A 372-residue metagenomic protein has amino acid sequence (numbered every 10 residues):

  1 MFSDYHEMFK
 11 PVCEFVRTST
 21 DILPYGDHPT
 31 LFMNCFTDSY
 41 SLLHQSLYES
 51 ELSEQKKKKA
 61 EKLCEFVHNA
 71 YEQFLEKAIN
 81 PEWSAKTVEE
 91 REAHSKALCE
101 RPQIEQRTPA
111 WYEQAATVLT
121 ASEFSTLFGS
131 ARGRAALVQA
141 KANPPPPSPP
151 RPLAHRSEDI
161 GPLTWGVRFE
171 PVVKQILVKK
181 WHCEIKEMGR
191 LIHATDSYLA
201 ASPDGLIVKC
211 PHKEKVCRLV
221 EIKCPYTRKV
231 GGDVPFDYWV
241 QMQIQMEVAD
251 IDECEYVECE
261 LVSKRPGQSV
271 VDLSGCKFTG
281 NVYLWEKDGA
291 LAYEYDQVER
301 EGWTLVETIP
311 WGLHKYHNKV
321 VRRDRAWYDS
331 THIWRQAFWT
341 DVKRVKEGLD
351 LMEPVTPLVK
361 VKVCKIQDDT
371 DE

Functional and structural regions predicted by a protein language model:
M1-E372: Accessory terminal regions of nucleic-acid processing enzymes
